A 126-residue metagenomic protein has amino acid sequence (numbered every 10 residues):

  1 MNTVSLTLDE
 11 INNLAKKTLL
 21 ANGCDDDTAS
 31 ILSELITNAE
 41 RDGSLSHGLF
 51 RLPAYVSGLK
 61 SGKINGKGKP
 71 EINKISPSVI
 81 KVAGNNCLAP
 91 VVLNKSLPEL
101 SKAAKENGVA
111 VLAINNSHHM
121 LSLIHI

Functional and structural regions predicted by a protein language model:
M1-N22: Generic N-terminal amphipathic, Lys/Arg-enriched alpha-helix
T7, C24-G48, I64-I75: N-terminal glycine-rich anion-binding loops that anchor highly charged ligand groups
I11, I72-I75, A104-K105: Solvent-exposed alpha-helices and their adjacent loops that cap or buttress functional pockets in soluble metabolic
A15, L19-G23, E40-S44, V56-K63 (+1 more regions): Structural signal for hydrophobic packing residues in well-ordered secondary-structure cores of soluble enzyme domains
K16, A39, S76-N86, G108-A110: Glycine-/proline-rich flexible loop or hinge segments
L20, E34-T37, P90-N115, H119: Alpha/propeptide regions of enzymes that mature by internal proteolysis
F50-E99: Active-site cofactor/substrate anionic-group-binding motifs, chiefly glycine- and Lys/Arg-rich phosphate-binding loops
I124-I126: Conserved small/polar residues in nucleotide/adenosyl-binding loops
